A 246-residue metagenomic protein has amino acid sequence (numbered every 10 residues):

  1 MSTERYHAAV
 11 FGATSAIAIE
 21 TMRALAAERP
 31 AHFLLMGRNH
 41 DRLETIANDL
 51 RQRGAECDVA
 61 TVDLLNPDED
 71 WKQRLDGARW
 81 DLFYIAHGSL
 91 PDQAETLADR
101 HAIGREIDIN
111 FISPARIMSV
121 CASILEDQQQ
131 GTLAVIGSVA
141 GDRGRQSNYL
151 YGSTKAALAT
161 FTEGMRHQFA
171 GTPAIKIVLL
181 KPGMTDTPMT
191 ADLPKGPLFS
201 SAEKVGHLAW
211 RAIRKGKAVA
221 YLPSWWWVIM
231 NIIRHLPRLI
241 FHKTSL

Functional and structural regions predicted by a protein language model:
T14-S15: Conserved glycine-rich cofactor-binding loop
R29-T45: Conserved glycine-rich Rossmann-like NAD(P)H-binding loop of the short-chain dehydrogenase/reductase
G88-G104, S147: Conserved mid-core segment of classical short-chain dehydrogenase/reductases
M118, T154: Active-site helix of classical SDR
S138: Residue(s) in the substrate-gating loop at a strand-loop-helix junction that position the organic substrate next
R143-Y149: Active-site loop immediately N-terminal to the catalytic Tyr-X3-Lys motif of short-chain dehydrogenase/reductase
L179, P194-N231, R238: C-terminal helical subdomain
